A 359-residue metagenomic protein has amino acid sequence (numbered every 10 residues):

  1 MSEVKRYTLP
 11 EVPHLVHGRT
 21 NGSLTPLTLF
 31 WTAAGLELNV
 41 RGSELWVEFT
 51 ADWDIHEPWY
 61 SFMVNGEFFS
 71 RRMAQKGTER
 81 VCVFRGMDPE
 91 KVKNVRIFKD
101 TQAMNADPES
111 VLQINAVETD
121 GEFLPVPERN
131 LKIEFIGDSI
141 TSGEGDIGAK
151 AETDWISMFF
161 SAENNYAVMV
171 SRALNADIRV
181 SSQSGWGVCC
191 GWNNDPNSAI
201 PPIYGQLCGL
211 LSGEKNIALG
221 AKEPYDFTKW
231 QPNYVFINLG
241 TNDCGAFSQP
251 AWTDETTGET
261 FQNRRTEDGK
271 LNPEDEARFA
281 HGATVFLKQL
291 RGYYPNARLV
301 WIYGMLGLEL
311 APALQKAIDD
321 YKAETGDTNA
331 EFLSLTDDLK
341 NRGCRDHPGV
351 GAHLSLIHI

Functional and structural regions predicted by a protein language model:
M1-F30: Glycan-recognition and processing domains
F30, G35-E44, F84-P89: Extracellular and analogous surface-interaction loops
W31-A33, D146, E152-N272, A277 (+2 more regions): Conserved SGNH/GDSL esterase-like catalytic core that processes O-acyl groups on lipids and polysaccharides
R41-D54: A short beta-strand element within beta-rich, extracytoplasmic domains of secreted/secretory-pathway proteins
L45-V47, T78-L112: Short, well-structured beta-strand segments within conserved domains
E57-E67: Short, surface-exposed beta-strand/strand-loop-strand elements in extracellular ectodomains
T101-I133, G137, E144, G148-K150: Exposed low-complexity, polar/acidic, P/S/T/G-rich flexible segments that act as propeptides, protease-susceptible
H358-I359: Conserved small/polar residues in nucleotide/adenosyl-binding loops
